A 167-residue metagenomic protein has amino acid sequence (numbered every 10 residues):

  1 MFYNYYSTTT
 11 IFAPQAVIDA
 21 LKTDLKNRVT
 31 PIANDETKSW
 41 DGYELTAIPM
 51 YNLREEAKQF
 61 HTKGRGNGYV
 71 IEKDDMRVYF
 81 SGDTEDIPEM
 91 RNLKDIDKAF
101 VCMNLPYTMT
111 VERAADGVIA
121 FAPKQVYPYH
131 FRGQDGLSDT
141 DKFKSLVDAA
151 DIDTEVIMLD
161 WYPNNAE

Functional and structural regions predicted by a protein language model:
M1-A13, D95-F100: Active-site metal-binding motif and surrounding structural segment of the metallo-beta-lactamase
Y3, D19-L25, S39-W40, R91-K94: Short loop/helix-cap segments at secondary-structure boundaries that form the rim of catalytic
S7-A16, Q125-H130: Short internal beta-strands
A13-A20, A33-D35: Short, polar loop motifs at secondary-structure junctions
L25-T37, D41, A115, I119 (+1 more regions): Binuclear metal-ion centers of metallo-dependent hydrolases, dominated by the metallo-beta-lactamase
I32-K94, W161-E167: Core dinuclear metal-dependent hydrolase active-site scaffold
L45, D83, A99, V126 (+1 more regions): Divalent metal-coordination and catalytic microenvironments
V70-F121, Y129-L137: Metallo-beta-lactamase
